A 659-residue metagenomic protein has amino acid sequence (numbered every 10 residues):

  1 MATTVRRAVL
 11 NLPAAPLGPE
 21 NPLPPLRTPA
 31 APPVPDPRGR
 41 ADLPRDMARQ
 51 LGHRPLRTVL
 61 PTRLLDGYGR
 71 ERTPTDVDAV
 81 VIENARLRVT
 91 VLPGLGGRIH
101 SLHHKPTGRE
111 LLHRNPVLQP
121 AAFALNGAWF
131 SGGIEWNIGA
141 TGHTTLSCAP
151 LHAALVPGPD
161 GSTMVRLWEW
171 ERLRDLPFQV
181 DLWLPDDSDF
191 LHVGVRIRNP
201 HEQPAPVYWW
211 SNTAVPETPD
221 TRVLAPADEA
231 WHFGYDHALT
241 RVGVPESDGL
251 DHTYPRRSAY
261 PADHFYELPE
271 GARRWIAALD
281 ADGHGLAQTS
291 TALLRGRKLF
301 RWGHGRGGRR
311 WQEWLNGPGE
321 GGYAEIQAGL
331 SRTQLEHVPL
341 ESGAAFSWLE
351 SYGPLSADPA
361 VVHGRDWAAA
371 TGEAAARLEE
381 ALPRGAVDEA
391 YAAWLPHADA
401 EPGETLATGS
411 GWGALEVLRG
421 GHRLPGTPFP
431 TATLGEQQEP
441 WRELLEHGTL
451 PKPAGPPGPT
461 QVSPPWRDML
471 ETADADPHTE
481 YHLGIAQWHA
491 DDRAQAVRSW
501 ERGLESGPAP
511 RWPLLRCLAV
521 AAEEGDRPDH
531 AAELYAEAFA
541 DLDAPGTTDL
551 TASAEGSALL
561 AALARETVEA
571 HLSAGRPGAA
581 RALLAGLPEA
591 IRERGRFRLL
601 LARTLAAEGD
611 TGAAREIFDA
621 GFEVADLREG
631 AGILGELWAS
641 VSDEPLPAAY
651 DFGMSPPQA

Functional and structural regions predicted by a protein language model:
A2-G52, A79-E83, R88-P150: Acidic-aromatic substrate-binding/catalytic surfaces of carbohydrate-active enzymes
A2-L43, V80, Q203-Y208, N212-V338 (+2 more regions): A contiguous, surface-exposed recognition patch within enzymatic or periplasmic domains that forms
D42-E83, E135-F190, P219, G307-Q334: Extended, loop-rich substrate-binding clefts of extracytoplasmic carbohydrate-active enzymes
V89-T107, L167-P219, A225-E229, L349-E350: Acidic, contiguous internal or C-terminal segments within carbohydrate-active enzymes that form a structured patch used
A536-A544, A606-E629: TPR/TPR-like (Sel1-like) alpha-helical repeat modules
